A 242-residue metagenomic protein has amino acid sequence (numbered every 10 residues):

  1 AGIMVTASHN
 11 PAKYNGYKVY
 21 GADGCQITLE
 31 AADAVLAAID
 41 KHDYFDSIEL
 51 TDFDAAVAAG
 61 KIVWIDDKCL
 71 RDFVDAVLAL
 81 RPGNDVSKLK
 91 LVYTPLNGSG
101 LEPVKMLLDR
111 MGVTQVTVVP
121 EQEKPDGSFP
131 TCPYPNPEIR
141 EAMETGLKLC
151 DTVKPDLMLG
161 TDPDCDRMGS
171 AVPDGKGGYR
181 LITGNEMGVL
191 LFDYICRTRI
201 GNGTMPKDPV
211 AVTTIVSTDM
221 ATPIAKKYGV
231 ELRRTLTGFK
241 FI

Functional and structural regions predicted by a protein language model:
A1-C25, T222: Ferredoxin-reductase
M4-V5, Y93, V118-P120, L159-T161 (+3 more regions): General beta-strand structural signal in soluble alpha/beta enzymes
N10-K13, S99-L101, P125-G127, C165-G169 (+2 more regions): Flexible loop/turn segments at secondary-structure boundaries
N15, V19-D23, S170-I182: A short, glycine/acidic-enriched catalytic loop
N15-L149: Gly/Ser/Thr-enriched, mixed-charge loops and adjacent short helices that form phosphate/oxyanion-binding elements
D40-K68, D174-I242: Proline/glycine-rich low-complexity loops and linkers
Y93, D109, G146-T161, G169-P173: Accessory "access/gating" subregions that flank catalytic or transport cores
